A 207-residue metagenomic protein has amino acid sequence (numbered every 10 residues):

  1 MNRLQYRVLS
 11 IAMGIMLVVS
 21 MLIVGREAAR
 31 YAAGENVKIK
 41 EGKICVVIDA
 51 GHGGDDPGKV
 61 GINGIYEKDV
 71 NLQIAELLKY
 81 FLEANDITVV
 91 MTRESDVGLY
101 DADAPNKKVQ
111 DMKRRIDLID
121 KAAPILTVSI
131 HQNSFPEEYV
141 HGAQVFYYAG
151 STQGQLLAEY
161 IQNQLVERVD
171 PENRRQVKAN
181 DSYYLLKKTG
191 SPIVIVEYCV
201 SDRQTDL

Functional and structural regions predicted by a protein language model:
M1-L207: Catalytic-site microenvironment of enzymes that process N-acetyl-hexosamine-containing cell-wall polysaccharides
